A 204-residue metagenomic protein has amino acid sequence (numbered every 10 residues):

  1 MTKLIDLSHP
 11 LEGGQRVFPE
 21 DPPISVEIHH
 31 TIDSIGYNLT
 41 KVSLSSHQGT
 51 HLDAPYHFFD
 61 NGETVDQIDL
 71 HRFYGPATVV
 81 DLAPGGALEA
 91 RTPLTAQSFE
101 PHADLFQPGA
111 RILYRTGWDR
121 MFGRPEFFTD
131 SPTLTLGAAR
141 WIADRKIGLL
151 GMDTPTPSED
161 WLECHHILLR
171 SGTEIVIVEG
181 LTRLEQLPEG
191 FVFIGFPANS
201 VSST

Functional and structural regions predicted by a protein language model:
M1-T204: Active-/binding-site microenvironments in catalytic and ligand-binding cores
